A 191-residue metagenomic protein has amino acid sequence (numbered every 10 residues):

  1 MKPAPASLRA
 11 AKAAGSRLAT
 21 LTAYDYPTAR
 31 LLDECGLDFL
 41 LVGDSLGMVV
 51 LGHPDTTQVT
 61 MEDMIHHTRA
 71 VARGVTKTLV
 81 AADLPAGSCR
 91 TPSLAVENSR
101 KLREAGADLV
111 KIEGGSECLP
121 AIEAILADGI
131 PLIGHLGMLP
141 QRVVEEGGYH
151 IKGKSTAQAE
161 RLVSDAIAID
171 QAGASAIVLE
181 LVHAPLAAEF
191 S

Functional and structural regions predicted by a protein language model:
K2-S191: Alpha/beta enzyme core
